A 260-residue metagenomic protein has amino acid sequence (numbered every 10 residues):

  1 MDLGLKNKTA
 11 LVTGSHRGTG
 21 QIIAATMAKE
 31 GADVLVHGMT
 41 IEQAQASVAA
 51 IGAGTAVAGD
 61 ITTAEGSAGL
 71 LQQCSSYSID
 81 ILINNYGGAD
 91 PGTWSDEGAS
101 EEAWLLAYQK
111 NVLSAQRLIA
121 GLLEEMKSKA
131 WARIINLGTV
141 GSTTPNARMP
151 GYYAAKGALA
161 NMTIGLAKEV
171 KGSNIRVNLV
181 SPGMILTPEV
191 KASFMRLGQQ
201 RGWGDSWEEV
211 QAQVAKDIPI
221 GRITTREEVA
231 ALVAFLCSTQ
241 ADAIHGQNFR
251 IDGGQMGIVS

Functional and structural regions predicted by a protein language model:
H16-R17: Conserved glycine-rich cofactor-binding loop
N85-G92, G254: Conserved NAD(P)H cofactor-binding loop of Rossmann-fold oxidoreductase domains
A89-L105, S128, R148-G151, K191: Conserved mid-core segment of classical short-chain dehydrogenase/reductases
G98-Q116, I135, Y152, L159: Catalytic Tyr-X3-Lys loop
E124, K168-E169, D242: Alpha-helical segment proximal to the catalytic Tyr-Lys
W131, I220-I251, M256-G257: C-terminal substrate-recognition "lid" of short-chain dehydrogenase/reductases
I135-A158, T163-G172, G183-I185, K216: Catalytic loop of short-chain dehydrogenase/reductase
K171, R176, I244-G246: Short, small/polar-rich loop/turn modules that mediate ligand/substrate recognition or access, typified
